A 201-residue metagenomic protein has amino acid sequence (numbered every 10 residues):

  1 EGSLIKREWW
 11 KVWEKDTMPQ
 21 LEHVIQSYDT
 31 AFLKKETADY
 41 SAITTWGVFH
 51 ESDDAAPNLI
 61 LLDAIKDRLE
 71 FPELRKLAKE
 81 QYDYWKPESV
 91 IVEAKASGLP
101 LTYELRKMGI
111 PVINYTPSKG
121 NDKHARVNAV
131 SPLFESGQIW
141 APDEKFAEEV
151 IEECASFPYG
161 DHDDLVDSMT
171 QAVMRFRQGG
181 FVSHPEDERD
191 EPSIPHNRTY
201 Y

Functional and structural regions predicted by a protein language model:
E1-A31: ATPase catalytic-site recognition across NTP-hydrolyzing enzymes
E1-S3, V12-W13, A172-Y201: Acidic two-metal-ion nuclease catalytic site recognized across multiple nuclease folds, prominently DnaQ/RNase D-T
S27-T30, A94, L165: Generic detector of well-ordered alpha-helical packing
Y28-S41: An active-site-proximal beta-strand-loop segment
T37, Y84-P87, I139-W140, D163 (+1 more regions): Intrinsically disordered or highly flexible coil/loop and linker segments, enriched in small and charged/polar residues
A42-T44, F49-F157, Y201: Mg2+-dependent endonuclease catalytic cores in nucleic-acid-processing enzymes, primarily RNase H-like
K145-S156, H162-D164, G179-G180, H184: C-terminal or mid-to-C-terminal helical accessory/interaction module adjacent to the motor/catalytic core
